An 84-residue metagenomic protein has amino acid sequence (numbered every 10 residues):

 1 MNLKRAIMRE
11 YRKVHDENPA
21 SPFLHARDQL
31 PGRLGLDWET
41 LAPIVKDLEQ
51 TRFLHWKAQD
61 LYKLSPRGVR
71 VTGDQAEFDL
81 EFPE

Functional and structural regions predicted by a protein language model:
M1-P19: Short alpha-helical segments that sit at the start of domains
E17-G32: Short acidic, hydrophobic short linear motifs in intrinsically disordered regions
G35-Q50: Short amphipathic alpha-helical interaction segments
E49-Q59: A short, conserved structural fragment
D60-P66: Minor-groove-contacting beta-hairpin "wing" of winged helix-turn-helix DNA-binding domains
R67-E84: Short, amphipathic alpha-helical interaction segments positioned at domain boundaries
